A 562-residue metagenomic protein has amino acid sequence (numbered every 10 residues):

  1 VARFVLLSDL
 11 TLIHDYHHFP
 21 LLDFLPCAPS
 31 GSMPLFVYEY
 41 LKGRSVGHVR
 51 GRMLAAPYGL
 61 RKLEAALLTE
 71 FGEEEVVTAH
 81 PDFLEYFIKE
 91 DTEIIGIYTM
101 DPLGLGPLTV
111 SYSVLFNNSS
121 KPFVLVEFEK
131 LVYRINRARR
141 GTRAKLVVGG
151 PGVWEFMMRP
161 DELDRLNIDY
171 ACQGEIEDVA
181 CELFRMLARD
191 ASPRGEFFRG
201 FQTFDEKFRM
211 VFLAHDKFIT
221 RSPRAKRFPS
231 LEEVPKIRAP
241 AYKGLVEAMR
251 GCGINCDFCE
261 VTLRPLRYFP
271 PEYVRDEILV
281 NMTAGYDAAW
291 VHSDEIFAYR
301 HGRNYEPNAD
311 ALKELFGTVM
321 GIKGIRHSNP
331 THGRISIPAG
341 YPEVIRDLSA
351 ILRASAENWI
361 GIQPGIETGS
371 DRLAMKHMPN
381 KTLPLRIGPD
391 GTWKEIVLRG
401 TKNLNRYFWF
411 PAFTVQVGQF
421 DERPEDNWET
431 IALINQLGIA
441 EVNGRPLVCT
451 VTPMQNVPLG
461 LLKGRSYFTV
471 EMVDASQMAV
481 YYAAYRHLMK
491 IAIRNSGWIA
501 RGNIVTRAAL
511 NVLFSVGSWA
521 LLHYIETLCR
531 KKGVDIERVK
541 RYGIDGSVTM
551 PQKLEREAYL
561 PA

Functional and structural regions predicted by a protein language model:
A2-A28, M33-L35, T78, I88-E90 (+1 more regions): Radical SAM enzyme core and accessory elements
L6, L279-F410, V417-F420, A440: Conserved SAM/AdoMet-binding glycine-rich loop
F19-R50, P102-K130, K376-D390, A475-K490: A solvent-exposed, charged loop/short amphipathic helix patch at secondary-structure junctions
G59, E75-P223: Glycine-rich beta-alpha loop elements in corrinoid/cobalamin-binding modules across cobalamin-dependent enzymes
L103-T109, M158, S293-N304, E367-K381 (+3 more regions): Flexible glycine/acidic-rich beta-alpha junction loops that bind and position SAM and/or redox cofactors in anaerobic
L146-V148, G244-V246, A289, S328-P330 (+3 more regions): Hydrophobic faces of well-ordered beta-strands that scaffold small-molecule active sites in alpha/beta enzyme cores
M157-L166, D347-L348, D421-Q436: Catalytic cores of alpha/beta
R238-Y273: Canonical Radical SAM [4Fe-4S] cluster-binding loop centered on the CxxxCxxC motif and its immediate flanking residues
